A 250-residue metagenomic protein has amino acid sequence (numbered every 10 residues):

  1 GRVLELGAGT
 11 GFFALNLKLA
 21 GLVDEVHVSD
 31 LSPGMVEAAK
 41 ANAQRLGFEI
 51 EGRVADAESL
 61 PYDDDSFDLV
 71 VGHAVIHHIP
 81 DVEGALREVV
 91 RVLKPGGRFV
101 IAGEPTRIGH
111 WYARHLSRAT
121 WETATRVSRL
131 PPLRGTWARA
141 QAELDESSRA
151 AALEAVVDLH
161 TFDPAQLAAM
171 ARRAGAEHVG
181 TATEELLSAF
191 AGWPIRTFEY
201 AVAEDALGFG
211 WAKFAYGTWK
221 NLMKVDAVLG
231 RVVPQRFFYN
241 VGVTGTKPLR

Functional and structural regions predicted by a protein language model:
G1-G9: Conserved class I S-adenosyl-L-methionine
T10-S59: Class I SAM-dependent methyltransferase SAM/SAH-binding core
E58-L69: A short acidic, Gly/Pro-enriched loop at the edge of an enzyme's catalytic core that lines a small-molecule cofactor
L69-P80: A short SAM/SAH-binding and catalytic strip from SAM-dependent methyltransferases
E83-P95: A short glycine-rich, Lys/Arg-flanked "PGG" loop and its adjoining helix->strand segment in the class I
R98-A140: Conserved class I S-adenosyl-L-methionine
A150-Q166: Acceptor-substrate binding/catalytic loop of class I
A176-L187: Conserved S-adenosyl-L-methionine
